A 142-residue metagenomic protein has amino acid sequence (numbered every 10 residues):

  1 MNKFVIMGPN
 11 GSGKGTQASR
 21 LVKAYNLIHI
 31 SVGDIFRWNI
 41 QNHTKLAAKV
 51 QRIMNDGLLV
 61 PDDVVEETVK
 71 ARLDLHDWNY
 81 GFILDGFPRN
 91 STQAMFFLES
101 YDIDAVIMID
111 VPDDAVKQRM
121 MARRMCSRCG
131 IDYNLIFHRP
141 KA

Functional and structural regions predicted by a protein language model:
M1-N2, S100-A105: Short glycine-/polar-rich loops that comprise or flank the Walker A/P-loop and associated switch/sensor motifs
I6: Hydrophobic anchor at the beta1->P-loop junction of P-loop NTPases
P9: P-loop (Walker A) phosphate-binding loop of NTP-binding proteins
S12: ATP-binding Walker
G15: Walker A/P-loop
I28-D102, D114, R123-I131: ATP-dependent small-molecule kinase phosphotransfer cores that center on conserved nucleotide phosphate-binding segments
Q118-A142: Cys/His-rich short segments
